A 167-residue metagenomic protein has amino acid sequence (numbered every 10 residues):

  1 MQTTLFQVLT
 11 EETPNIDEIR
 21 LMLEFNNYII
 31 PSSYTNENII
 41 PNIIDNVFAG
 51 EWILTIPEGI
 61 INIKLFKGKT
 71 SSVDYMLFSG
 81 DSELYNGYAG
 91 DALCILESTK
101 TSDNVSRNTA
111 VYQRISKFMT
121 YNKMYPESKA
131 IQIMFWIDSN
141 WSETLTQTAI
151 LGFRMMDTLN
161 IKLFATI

Functional and structural regions predicted by a protein language model:
M1-N38: A short, highly charged nucleic-acid-interacting micro-segment common to nuclease and nuclease-linked defense proteins
T10-P14, L77-D81, S98-D103: Short, flexible loop/turn elements at secondary-structure junctions
I30-G90: Active-site metal-binding core of divalent-cation-utilizing nuclease and nuclease-like domains
L93-I95: Structural motif
S102-I115, W141-T144: Active-site-adjacent loop/helix micro-motif of nuclease/hydrolase catalytic cores
Y121-E127: Short, conserved loop/helix-junction motifs that constitute active-site signature segments in enzyme catalytic cores
Q132-I167: Domain-level recognition of nuclease-like catalytic cores that cleave nucleotide substrates
